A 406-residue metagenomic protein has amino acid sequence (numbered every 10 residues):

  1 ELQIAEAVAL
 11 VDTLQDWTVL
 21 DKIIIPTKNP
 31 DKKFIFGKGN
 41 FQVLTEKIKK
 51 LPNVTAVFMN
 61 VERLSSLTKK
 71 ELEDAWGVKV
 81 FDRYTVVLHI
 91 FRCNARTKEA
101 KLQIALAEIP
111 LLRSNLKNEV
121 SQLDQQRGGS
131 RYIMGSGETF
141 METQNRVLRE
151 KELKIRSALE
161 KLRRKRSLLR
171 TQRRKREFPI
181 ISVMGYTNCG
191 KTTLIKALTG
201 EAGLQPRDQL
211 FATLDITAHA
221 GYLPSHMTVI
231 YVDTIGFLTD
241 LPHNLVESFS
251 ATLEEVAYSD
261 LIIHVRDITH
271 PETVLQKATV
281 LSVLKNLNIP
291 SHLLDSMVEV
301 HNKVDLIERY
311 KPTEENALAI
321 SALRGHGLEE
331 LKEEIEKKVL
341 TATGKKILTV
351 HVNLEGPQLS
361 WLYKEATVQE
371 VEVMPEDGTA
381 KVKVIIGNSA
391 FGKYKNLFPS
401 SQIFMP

Functional and structural regions predicted by a protein language model:
E1-H89, M405-P406: N-terminal accessory targeting/assembly segments
T27-N29, E62-S65, V86-H89, F211 (+6 more regions): Conserved nucleotide-binding/hydrolysis micro-motifs of P-loop NTPases
D31-K33, N94-A95, G203-Q205, I235-L245 (+2 more regions): Flexible beta-alpha connector loops of hexameric P-loop NTPases
I48-P52, E73, G221-S225, I230 (+4 more regions): Conserved catalytic network of the ASCE P-loop NTPase/AAA+ motor domain
T85-I104: Short alpha-helix plus adjacent loop in nuclease-associated cores
K117-C189, I195, G200, S282-P406: C-terminal-of-GTPase-core extension/linker across diverse P-loop GTPases
R173-P179, T199-I230, L238-A251, S282-V283: Switch I (effector-binding) loop of TRAFAC-class P-loop GTPase G-domains
L245-H270, N286: Inter-motif core of Ras-like GTPase G domains
